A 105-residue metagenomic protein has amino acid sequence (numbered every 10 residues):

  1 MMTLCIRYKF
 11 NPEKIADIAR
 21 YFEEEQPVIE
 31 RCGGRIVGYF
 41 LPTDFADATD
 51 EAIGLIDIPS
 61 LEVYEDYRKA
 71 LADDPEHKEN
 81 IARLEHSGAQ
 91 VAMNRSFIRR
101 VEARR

Functional and structural regions predicted by a protein language model:
M1-M2, M93: Detector for methionine-enriched segments
M2-K9, F40-A72: Short, well-ordered beta-strand segments in beta-rich or mixed alpha/beta enzyme and ligand-binding folds
F10-I18: Short, surface-exposed ligand-recognition loops at beta-strand->loop->(often short) alpha-helix junctions that present
R20-V37, D57-R95: An amphipathic, aromatic/His-enriched active-site/gating alpha helix that lines ligand/cofactor pockets
V91-R105: Long, low-complexity, Ser/Thr/Gly/Pro-rich intrinsically disordered segments that act as flexible linkers and assembly
